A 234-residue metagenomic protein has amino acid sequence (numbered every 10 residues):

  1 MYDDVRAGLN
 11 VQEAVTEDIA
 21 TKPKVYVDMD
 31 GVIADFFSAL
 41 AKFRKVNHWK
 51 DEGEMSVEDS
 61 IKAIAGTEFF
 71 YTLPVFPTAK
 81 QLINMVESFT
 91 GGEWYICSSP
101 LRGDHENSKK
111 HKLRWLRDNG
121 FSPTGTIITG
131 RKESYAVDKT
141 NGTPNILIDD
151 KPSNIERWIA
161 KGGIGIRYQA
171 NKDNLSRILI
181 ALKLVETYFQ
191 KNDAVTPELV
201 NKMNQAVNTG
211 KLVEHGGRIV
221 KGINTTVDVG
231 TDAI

Functional and structural regions predicted by a protein language model:
M1-P23, V75-Q81, M85, I96 (+1 more regions): Charge-dense, intrinsically disordered terminal/linker segments
D18-G66: Active-site neighborhood of HAD-like aspartate-dependent phosphohydrolases
P23, T124, N145: Conserved acidic residues
Y71-V75, A79-K112, L116: Substrate-recognition element of Asp-dependent hydrolases with the DxDx(T/V) motif
E93-W94, T126, G165: Hydrophobic/aromatic residues located in beta-strands of well-ordered beta-sheets within soluble catalytic
W115-I127, L184-T187: Structural recognition of alpha->loop->beta junctions
I127-W158: Conserved Lys-Pro-Asp/Glu-containing loop-to-beta segment of HAD-superfamily phosphomonoesterases, centered on
I146-A181: Acidic, Mg2+-coordinating phosphoryl-transfer loop and its flanking beta/alpha structural elements, shared across
